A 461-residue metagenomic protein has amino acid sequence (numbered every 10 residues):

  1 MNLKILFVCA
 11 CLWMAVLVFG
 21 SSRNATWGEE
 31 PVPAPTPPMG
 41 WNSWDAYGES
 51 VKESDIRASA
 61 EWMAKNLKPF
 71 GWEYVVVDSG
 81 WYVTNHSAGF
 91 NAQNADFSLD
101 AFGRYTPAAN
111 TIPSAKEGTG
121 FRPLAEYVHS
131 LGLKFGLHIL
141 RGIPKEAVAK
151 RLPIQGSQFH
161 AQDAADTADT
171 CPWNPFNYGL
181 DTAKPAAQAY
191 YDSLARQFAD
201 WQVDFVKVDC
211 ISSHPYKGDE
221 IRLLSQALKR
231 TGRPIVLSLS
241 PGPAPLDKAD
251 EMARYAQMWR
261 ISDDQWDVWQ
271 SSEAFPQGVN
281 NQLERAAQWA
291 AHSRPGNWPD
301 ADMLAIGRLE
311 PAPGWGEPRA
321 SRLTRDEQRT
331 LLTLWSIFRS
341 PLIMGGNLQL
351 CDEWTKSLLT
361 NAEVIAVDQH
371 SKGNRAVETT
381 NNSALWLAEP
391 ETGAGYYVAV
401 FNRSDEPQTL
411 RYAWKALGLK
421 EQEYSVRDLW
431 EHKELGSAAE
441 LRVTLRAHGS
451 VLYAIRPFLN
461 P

Functional and structural regions predicted by a protein language model:
C9-V18: Bacterial N-terminal signal peptides
P38-S43, E73-D78, V83, K134-I139 (+7 more regions): Structural recognition of the beta-strand scaffold that forms the well-ordered cores of secreted hydrolase catalytic
A64-C210: Aromatic-lined carbohydrate-binding/catalytic grooves of carbohydrate-active enzymes
L133-V148, K229-L246: Aromatic-lined carbohydrate-recognition surfaces of secreted/lumenal glycan-active proteins
D163-D169, T182-A183, A189, S193 (+1 more regions): Glycan-recognition surfaces
R329, W335-F338, I343-G345, T379-L419: Carbohydrate-binding surface patches
T330-E378: Catalytic cores of secreted or luminal carbohydrate-active enzymes
G436-P461: C-terminal beta-strand-rich structural cap/linker in extracellular carbohydrate-active enzymes
